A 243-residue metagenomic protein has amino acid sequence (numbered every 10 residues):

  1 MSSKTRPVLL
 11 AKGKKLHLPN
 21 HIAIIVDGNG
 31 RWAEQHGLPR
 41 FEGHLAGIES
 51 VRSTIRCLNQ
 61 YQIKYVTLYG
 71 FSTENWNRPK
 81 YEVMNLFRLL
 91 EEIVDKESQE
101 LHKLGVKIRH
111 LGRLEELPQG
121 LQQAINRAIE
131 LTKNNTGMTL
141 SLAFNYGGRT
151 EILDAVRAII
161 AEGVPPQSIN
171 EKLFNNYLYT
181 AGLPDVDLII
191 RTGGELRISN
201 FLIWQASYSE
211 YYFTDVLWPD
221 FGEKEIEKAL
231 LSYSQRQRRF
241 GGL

Functional and structural regions predicted by a protein language model:
M1-L243: Flexible, compositionally biased loop and terminal segments
